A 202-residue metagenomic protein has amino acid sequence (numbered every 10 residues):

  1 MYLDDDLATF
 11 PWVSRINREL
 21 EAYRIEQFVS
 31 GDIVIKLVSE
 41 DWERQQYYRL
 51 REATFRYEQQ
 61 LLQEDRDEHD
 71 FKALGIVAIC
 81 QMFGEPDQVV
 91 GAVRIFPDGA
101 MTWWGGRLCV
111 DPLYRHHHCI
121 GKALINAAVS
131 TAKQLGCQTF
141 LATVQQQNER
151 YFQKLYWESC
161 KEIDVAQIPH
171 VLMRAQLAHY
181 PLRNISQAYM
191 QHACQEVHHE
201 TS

Functional and structural regions predicted by a protein language model:
Y2-D41, R183, E200-T201: Conserved N-terminal entry element of GNAT/NAT acetyltransferase domains
Y2-L3, T54, A188: Ribonuclease/tRNase effector modules and their secretory precursors
L37-E40, R44, Y48-W103, R107-D111: A conserved beta-strand-loop-helix scaffold within acyl/acetyltransferase catalytic domains
T54, T131, Y151: Short alpha-helical functional segments enriched in proximate histidine and acidic residues
V110, H116-S130: Conserved acetyl-CoA-binding loop-helix of GNAT-fold acetyltransferases
A132-Q145: Conserved GNAT acetyl-CoA-binding A-motif
Q146-P169: Conserved active-site alpha-helix within GNAT-family acetyltransferase domains
A166-S202: C-terminal "cap" of GNAT-fold acetyltransferases
